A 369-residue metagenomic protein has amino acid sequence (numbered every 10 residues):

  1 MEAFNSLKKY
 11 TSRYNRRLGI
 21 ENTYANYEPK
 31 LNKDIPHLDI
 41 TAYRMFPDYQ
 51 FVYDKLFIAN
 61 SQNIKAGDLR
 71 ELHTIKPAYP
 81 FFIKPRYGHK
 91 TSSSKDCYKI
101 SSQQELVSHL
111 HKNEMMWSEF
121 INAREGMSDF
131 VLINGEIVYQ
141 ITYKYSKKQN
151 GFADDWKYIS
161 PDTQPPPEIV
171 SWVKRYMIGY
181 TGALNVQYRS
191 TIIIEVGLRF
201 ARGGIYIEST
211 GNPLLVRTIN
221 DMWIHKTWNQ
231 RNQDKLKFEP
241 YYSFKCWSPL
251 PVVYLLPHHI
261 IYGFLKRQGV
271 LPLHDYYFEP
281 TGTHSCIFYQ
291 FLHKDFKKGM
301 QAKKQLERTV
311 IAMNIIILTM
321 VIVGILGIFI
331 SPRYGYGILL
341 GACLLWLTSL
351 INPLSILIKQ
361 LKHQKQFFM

Functional and structural regions predicted by a protein language model:
M1-F46: A generic N-terminal leader/anchor concept
E2-Y10, P77, I194, Y334: Generic N-terminal amphipathic/basic segments
Y10-R16, Y49, G299-Q305: N-terminal accessory regions of S-adenosyl-L-methionine
L18-D34, M127-L132, Y180-Y188, G269: Short N-terminal helix-initiation segments at or just after the protein's N-terminus
L31-K33, N63, L72, D221-N229: Short loop/turn hinge sites at secondary-structure boundaries
N32-D39, K147, I194-G197: Short amphipathic alpha-helical segments, especially helix-boundary/capping motifs
L38-W172, K304-T309, L357-K365: Active-site nucleotide/adenylate-binding loops and adjacent lid/helix of ATP-dependent enzymes
K148, T163-M369: ATP-dependent carboxylate activation and anion-phosphoryl transfer catalytic cores that bind Mg-ATP to form
